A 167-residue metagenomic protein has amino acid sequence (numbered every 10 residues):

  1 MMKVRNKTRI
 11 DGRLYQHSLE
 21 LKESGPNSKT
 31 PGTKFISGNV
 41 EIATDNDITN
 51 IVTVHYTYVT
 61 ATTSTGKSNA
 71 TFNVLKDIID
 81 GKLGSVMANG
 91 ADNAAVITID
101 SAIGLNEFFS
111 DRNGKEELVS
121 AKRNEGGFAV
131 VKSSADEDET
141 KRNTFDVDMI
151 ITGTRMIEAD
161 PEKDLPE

Functional and structural regions predicted by a protein language model:
M1-E167: OB-fold and OB-like single-stranded nucleic-acid-recognition modules and their adjacent interaction interfaces
